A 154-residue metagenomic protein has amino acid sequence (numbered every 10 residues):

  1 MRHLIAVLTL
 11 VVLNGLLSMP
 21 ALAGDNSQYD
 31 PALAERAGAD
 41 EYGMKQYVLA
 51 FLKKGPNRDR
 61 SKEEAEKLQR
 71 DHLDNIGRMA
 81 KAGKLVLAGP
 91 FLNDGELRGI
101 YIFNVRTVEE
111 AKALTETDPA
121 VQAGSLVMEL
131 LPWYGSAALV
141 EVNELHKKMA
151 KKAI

Functional and structural regions predicted by a protein language model:
M1-L4: Positively charged n-region of N-terminal signal peptides that target proteins for export
A6-S18: Bacterial N-terminal signal peptides
L22-I154: Conserved, structured core segments of small domains
